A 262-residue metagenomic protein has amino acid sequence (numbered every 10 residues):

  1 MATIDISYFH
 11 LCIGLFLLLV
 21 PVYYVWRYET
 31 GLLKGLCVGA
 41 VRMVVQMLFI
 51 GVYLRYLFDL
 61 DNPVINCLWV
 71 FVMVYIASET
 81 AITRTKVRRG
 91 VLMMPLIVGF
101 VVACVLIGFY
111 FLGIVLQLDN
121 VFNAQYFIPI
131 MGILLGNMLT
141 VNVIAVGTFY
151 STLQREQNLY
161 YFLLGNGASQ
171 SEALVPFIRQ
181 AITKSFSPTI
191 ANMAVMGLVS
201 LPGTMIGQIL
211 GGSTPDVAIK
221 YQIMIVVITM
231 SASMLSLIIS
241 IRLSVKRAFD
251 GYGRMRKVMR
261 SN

Functional and structural regions predicted by a protein language model:
I4-F16, L60-Y75: Structural signature of hydrophobic alpha-helical transmembrane segments
I6, H10-I13, I65, V87 (+1 more regions): Loop-to-helix entry region at the N-terminal start of transmembrane alpha-helices in multi-pass membrane transporters
P21-G31, A77-R88: C-terminal ends of transmembrane helices
G31-Y53, F58-V70: Loop-to-helix transition at the N-terminal end of transmembrane alpha-helices
T148-A181: Short cytoplasmic-facing helical segments at TM-TM junctions of multi-pass membrane proteins
Q170-V199: Transmembrane alpha-helices
A191-D216, K220, S236: Non-cytoplasmic
D216-I219, I223-V245: Hydrophobic alpha-helical transmembrane segments of polytopic membrane proteins
